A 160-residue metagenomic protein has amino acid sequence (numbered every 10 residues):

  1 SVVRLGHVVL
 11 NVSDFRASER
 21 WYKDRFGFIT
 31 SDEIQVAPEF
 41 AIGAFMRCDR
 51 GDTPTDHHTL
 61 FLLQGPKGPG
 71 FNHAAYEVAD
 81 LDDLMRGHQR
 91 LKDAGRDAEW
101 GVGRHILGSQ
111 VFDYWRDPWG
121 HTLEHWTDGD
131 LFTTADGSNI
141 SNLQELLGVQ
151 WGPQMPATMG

Functional and structural regions predicted by a protein language model:
S1-L5, T53: Acyltransferase donor/substrate-recognition loop-hinge adjacent to the catalytic core
V3, N11-R20, P69, Y76-L123 (+2 more regions): Vicinal oxygen chelate
L10-H57: Core segments of cupin and vicinal oxygen chelate
Q35-V36, D49-G51, G65-P66, E77-L81 (+1 more regions): Histidine- and/or cysteine-centered catalytic micro-motif in compact active-site loops
A44, N72-H73: Conserved acetyl-CoA binding element of GNAT-fold acetyltransferases
T53-P69: Flexible internal linker/loop segments at domain or repeat junctions
S141-L143: Short, intrinsically disordered terminal segments enriched in charged and Pro/Gly residues
